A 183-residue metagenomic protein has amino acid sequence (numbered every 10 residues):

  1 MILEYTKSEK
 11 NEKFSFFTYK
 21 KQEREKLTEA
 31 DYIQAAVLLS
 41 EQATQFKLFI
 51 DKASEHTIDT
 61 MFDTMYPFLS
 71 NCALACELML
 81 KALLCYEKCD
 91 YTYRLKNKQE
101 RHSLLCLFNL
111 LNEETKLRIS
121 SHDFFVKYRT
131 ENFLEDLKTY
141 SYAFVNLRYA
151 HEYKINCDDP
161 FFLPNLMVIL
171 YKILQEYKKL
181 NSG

Functional and structural regions predicted by a protein language model:
M1-V37, C89-G183: Long, charged low-complexity segments
T18-H56, L78-K81, C85-E87: Short, contiguous, well-structured surface segments enriched in hydrophobic/aromatic residues
H56-T64: Acidic, serine/threonine- and proline-rich low-complexity regulatory regions
T64-Y86: Short, hydrophobic, well-ordered secondary-structure elements
